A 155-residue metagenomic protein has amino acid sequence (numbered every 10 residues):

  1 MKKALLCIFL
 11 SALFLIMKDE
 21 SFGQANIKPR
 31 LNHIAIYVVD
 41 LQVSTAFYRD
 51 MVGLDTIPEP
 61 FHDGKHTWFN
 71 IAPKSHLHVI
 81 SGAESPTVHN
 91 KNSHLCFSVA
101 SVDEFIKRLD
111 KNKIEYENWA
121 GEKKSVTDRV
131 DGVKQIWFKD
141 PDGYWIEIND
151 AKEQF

Functional and structural regions predicted by a protein language model:
M1-N26: Bacterial Sec-dependent N-terminal signal peptides
S21-Q42, S93-L95, Q154-F155: N-terminal beta-strand motif that seeds the catalytic metal site of vicinal oxygen chelate
I36-H76: Core segments of cupin and vicinal oxygen chelate
D40-Q42, L95-D142, E153: Vicinal oxygen chelate
D63, K91, G132: Exposed loop/turn and edge beta-strand positions of beta-sandwich/beta-sheet ligand-binding modules
H66-K111: Mid-chain, structured segments of secreted extracytoplasmic proteins
